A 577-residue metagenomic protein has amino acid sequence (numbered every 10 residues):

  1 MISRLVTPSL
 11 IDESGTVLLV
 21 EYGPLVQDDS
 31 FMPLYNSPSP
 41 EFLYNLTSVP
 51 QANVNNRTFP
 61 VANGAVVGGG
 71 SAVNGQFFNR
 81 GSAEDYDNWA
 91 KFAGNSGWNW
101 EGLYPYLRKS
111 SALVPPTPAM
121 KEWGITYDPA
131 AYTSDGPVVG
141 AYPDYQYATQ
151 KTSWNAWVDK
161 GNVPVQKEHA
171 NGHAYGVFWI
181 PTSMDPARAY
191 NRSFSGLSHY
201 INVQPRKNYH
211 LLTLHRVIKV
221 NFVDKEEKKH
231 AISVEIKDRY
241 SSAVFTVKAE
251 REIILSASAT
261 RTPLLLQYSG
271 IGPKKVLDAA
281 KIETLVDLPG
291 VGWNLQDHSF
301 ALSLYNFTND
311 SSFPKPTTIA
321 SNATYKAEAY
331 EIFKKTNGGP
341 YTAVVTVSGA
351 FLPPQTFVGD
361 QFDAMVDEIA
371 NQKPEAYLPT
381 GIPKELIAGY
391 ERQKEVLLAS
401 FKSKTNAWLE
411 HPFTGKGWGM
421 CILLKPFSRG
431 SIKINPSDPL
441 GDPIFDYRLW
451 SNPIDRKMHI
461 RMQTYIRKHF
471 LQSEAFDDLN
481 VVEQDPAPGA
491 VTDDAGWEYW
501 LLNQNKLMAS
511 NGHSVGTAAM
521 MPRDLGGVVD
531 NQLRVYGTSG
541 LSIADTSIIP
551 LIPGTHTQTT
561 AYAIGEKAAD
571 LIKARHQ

Functional and structural regions predicted by a protein language model:
M1-Q577: N-terminal redox-cofactor-binding region of secreted/periplasmic oxidoreductases
